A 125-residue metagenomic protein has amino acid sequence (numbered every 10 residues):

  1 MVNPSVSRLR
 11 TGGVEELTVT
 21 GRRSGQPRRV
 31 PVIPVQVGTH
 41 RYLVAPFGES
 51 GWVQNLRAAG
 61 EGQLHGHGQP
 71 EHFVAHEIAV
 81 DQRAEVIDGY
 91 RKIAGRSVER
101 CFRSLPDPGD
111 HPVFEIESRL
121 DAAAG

Functional and structural regions predicted by a protein language model:
M1-T11: Short, small/hydrophobic-residue-rich motifs at membrane-helix boundaries and re-entrant hairpins of integral membrane
V2-P4, R29-V30, C101-R103: A generic local structural motif
G12-P46: Short beta-strand segments
H40, F47-A122: Short, structured beta-strand-loop surface elements
